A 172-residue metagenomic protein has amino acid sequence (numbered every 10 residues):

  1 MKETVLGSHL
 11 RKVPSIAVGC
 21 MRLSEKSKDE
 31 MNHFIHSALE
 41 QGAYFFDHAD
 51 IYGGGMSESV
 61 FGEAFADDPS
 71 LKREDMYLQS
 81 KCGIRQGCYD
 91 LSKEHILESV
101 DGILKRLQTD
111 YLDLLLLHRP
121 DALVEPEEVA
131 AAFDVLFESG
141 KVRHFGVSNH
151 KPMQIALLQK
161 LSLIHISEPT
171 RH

Functional and structural regions predicted by a protein language model:
M1-M76: N-terminal binding-site loop/beta-alpha segment at the start of enzyme catalytic domains that lines or forms
V18, F46, F61, L78 (+4 more regions): Conserved, mostly hydrophobic/aromatic
G19-D29, C82-E94: Active-site mouth loops of central-metabolism enzymes
S27-A38, L91-R106, I155: Short, acidic/polar
E58-P69, V100-D101, V124-A132, K151-L163: Distinct, well-ordered alpha-helical segments
D67-D75, L107-Q108, L136-K141, L161-I164: Short helix-capping segments at alpha-helix termini
L107-A122: Active-site groove signature of glycoside hydrolases
I164-H172: Conserved small/polar residues in nucleotide/adenosyl-binding loops
